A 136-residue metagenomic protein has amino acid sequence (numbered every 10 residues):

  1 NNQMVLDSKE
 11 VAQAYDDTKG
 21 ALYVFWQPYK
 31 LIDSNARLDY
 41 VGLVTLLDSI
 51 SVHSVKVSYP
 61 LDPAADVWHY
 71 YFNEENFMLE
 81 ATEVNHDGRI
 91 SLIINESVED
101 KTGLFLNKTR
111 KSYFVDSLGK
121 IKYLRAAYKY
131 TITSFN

Functional and structural regions predicted by a protein language model:
N1-D66, H86: Flexible, processing/modification-adjacent segments and terminal tails in exported/periplasmic/extracellular proteins
S51-N136: Gly/Pro-enriched, hydrophobic low-complexity segments that function as extracytoplasmic propeptides/linkers
